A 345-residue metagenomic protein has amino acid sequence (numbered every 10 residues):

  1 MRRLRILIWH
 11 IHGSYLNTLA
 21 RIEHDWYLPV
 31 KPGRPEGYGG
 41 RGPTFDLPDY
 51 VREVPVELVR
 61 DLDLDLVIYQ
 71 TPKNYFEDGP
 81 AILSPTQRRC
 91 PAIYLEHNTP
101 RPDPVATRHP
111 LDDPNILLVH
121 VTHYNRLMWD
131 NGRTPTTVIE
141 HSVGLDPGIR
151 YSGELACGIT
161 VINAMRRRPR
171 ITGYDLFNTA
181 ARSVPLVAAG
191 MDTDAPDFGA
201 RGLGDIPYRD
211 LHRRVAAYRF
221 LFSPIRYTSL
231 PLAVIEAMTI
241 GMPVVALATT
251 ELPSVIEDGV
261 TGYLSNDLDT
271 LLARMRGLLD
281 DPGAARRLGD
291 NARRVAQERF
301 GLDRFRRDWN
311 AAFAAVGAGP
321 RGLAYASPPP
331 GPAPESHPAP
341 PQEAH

Functional and structural regions predicted by a protein language model:
R2, L302-H345: C-terminal alpha-helical cap of glycosyltransferases
H12-Y15, H24-N115, Y124-L127: Extended catalytic core of nucleotide-activated donor transferases of GT-like folds
L28, M128-G132, V143-Y208: Conserved catalytic-core segment of nucleotide-activated headgroup transferases in glycan assembly
R226: Aromatic "clamp/platform" in nucleotide-sugar-dependent glycosyltransferases that forms part of the donor/acceptor
P231-V234, L252: Short glycine/serine-rich donor-binding loops of glycosyltransferases
P243-A246: Short hydrophobic beta-strand element within catalytic cores of glycosyltransferases and related nucleotide-activated
D258-D269, G277-G283: Conserved acidic donor-binding segment of nucleotide-sugar-dependent glycosyltransferases
D280-A314, A318: A charged, aromatic-enriched C-terminal amphipathic alpha-helix characteristic of glycosyltransferases across folds
